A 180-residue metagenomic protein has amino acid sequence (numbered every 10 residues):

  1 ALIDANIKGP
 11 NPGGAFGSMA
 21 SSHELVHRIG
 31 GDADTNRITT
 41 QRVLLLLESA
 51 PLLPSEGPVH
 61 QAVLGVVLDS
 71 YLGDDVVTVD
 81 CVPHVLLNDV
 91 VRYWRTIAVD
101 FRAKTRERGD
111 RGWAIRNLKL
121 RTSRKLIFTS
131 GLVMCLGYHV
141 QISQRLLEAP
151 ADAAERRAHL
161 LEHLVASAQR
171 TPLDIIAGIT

Functional and structural regions predicted by a protein language model:
A1-V99: Conserved catalytic core of two-metal-ion nucleotidyltransferases
P58-T180: Conserved nucleotidyltransferase catalytic core and NTase-mimicking acidic/glycine-rich helix/loop elements in nucleic
